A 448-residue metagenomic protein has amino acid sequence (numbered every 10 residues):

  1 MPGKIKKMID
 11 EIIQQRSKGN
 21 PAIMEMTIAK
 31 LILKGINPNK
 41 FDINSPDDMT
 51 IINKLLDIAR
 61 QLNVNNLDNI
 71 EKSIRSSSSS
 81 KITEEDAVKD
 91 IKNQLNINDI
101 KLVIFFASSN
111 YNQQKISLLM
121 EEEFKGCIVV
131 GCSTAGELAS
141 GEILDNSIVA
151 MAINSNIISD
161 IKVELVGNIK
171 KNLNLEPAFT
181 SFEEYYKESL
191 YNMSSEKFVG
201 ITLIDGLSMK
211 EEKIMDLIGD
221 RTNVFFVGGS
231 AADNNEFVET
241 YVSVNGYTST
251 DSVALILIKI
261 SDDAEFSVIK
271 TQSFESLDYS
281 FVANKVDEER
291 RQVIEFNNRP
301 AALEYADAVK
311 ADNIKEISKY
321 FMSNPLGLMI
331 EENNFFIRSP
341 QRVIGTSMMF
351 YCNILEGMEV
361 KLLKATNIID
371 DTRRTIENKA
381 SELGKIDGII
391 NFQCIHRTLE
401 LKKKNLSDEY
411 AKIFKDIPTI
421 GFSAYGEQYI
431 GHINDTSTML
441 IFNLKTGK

Functional and structural regions predicted by a protein language model:
M1-M26: N-terminal acidic leader/helix
S17, L31-I36: Short alpha-helix boundary/capping elements
A22-I23, K34-N44, I314-I317: Short, surface-exposed acidic
I23-I32, T50, K54: Amphipathic alpha-helical segments in structured regions that serve as interaction surfaces
T27, I43-M49, K101-S108: Short secondary-structure junction/hinge motifs that connect adjacent elements
I28-I32, P46, K310, N391: Short amphipathic alpha-helical surface patches that mediate protein-protein
P38-L67, L119: Short, charged early-sequence alpha-helical segments and their helix-coil boundaries
L67-K448: Hydrophobic alpha/beta core scaffold segments
